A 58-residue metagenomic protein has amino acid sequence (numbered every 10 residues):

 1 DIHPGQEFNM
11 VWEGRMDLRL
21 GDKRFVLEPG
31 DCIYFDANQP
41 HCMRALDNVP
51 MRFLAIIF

Functional and structural regions predicted by a protein language model:
D1, F8, R24-F25, A45: Short secondary-structure boundary/capping segments
D1-G5, I57-F58: Short beta-strand/loop turn elements enriched in aromatics
H3, L20, I33, C42: Functional cleft and adjacent loop/helix regions within the main domain that mediate ligand binding or catalysis
H3-L18: Short, conserved beta-strand element in jelly-roll/cupin
G21-D36: Short acidic-glycine-tyrosine-enriched beta hairpin
E28, A37-F58: Ligand-binding loop in jelly-roll beta-barrel domains
